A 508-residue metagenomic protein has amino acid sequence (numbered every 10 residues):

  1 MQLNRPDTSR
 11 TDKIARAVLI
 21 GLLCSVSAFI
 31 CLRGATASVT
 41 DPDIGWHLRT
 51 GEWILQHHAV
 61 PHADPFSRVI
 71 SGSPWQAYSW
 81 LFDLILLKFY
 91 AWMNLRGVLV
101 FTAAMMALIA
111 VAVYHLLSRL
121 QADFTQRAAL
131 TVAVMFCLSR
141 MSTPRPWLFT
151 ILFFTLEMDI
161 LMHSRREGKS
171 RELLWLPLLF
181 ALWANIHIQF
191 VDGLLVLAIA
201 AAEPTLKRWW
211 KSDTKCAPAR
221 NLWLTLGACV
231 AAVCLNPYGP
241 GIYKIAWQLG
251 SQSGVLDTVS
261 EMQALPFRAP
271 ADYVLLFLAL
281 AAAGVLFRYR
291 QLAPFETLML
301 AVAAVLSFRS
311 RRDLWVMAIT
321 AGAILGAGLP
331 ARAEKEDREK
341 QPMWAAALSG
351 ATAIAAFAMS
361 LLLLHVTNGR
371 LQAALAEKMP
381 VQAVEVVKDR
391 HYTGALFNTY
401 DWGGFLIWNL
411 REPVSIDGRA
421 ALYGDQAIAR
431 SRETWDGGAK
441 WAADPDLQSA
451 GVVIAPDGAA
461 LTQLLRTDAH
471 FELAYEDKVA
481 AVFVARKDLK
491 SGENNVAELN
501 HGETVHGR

Functional and structural regions predicted by a protein language model:
L55, V60, I188-R290: Transmembrane catalytic cores of multi-pass membrane glycosyltransferases and polysaccharide-assembly enzymes
V69-R96: Short hydrophobic/aromatic helix or loop-helix immediately within or flanking a transmembrane segment in polytopic
V100-L120: Transmembrane-helix motifs of polytopic, lipid-linked glycan transferases
V113-C137, I151-L152: Transmembrane-helix signature of polytopic, membrane-embedded enzymes that assemble or transfer cell-envelope glycans
V134-L138, E172-I188, A228-V233, A301-S307: Membrane-interface alpha helices of multi-pass inner-membrane proteins
E157-L173, A281-R288: Membrane-interface transmembrane helices that cradle and orient dolichyl/undecaprenyl
H163-A181, R220-L224, P294-L300: Short hydrophobic alpha-helices at membrane interfaces in multi-pass membrane enzymes
K388-Q426, G451-D457, F483: Short periplasmic/luminal acceptor-recognition loop of GT-C membrane glycosyltransferases, typified by
